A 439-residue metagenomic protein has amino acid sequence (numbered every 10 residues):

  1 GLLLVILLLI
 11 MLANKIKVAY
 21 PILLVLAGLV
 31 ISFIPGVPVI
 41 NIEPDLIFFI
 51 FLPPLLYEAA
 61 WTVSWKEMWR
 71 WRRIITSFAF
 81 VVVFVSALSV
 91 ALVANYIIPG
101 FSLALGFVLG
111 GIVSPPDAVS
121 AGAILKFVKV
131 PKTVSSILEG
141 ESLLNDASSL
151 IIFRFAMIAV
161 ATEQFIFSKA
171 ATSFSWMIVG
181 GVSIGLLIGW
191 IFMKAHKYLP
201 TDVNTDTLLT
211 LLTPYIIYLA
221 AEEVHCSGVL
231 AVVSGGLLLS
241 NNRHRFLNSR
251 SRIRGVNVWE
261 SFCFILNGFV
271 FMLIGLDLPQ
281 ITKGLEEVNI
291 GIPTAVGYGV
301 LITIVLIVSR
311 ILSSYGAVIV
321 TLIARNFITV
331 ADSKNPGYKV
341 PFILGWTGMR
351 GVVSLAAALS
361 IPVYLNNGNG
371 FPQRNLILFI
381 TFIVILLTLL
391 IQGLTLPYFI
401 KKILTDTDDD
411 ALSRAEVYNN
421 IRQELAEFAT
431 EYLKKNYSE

Functional and structural regions predicted by a protein language model:
G1-L412: Transmembrane helical cores of multi-pass secondary ion antiporters/exchangers
Q280, T405-E439: Non-transmembrane accessory domains of multi-pass membrane transporters/channels
